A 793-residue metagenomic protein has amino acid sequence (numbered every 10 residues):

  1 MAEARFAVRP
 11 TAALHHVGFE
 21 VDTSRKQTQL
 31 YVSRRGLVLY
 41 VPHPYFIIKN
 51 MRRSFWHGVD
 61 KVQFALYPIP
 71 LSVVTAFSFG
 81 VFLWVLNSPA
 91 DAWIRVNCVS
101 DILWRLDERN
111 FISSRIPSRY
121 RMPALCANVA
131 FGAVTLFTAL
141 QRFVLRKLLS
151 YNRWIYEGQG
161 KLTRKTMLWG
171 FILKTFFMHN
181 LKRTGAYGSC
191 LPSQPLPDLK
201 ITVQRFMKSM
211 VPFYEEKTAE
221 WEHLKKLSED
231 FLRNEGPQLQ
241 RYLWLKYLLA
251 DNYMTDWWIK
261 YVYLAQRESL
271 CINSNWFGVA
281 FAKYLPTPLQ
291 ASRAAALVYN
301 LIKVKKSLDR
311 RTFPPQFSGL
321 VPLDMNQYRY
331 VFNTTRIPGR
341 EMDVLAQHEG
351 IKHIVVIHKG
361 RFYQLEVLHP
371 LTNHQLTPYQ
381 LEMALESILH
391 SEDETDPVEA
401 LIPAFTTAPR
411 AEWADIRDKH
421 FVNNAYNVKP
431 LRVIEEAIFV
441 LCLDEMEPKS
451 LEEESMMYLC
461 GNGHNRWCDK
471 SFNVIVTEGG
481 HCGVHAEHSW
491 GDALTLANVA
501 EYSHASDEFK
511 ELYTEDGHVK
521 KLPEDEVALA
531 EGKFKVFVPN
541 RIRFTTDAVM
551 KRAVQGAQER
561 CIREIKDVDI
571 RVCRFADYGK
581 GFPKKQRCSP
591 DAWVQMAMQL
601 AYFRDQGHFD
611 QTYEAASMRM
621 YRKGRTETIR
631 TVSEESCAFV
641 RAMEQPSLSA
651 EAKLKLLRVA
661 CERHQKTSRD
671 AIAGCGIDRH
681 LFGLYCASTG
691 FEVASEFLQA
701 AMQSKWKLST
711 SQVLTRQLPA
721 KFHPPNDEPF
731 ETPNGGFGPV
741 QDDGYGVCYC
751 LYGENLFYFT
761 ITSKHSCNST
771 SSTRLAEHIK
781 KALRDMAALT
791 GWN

Functional and structural regions predicted by a protein language model:
A2-K470, G479-G480, E487, G491-N793: Long, Pro/Ser/Thr-rich low-complexity/intrinsically disordered regulatory tracts in eukaryotic proteins
